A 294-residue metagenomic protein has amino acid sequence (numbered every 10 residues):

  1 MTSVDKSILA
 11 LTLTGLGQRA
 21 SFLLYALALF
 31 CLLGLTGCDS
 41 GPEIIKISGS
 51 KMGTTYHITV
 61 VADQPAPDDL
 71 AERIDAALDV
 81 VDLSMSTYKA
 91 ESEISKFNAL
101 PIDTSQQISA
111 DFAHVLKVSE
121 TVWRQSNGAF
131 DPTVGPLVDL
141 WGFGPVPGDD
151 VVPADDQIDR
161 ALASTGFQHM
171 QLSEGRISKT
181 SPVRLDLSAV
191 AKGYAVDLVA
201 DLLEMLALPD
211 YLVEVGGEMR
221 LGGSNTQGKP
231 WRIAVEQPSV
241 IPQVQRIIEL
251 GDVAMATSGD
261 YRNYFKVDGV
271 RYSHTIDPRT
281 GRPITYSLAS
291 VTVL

Functional and structural regions predicted by a protein language model:
T2-L294: Mature catalytic core of soluble alpha/beta enzymes
